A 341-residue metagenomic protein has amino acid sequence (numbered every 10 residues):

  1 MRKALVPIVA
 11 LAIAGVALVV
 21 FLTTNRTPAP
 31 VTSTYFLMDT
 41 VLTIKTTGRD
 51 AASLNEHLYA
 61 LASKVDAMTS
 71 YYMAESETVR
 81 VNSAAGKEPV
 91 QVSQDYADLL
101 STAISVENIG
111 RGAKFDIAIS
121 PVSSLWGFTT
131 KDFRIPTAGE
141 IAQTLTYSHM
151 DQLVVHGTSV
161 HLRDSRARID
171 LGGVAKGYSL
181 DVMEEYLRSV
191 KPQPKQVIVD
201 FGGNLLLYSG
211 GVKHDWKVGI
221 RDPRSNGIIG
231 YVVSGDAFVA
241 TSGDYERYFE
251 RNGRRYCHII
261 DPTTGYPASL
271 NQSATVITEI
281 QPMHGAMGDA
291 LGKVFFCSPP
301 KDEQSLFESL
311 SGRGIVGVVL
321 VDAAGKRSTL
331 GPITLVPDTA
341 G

Functional and structural regions predicted by a protein language model:
R2-G341: Mature catalytic core of soluble alpha/beta enzymes
